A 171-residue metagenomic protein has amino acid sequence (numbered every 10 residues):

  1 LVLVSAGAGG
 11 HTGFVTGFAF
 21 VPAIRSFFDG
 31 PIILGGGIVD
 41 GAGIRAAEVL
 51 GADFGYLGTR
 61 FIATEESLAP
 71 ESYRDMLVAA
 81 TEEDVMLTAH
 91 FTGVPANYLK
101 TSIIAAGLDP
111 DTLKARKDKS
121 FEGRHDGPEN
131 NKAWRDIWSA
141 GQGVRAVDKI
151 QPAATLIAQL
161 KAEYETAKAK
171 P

Functional and structural regions predicted by a protein language model:
V2-L3, Y56: Conserved beta-strand positions in the central sheet of alpha/beta enzyme cores
S5-G7, D29: Glycine/charged-rich beta-loop-alpha catalytic/anionic-binding loops adjacent to active sites
A8-G13, A63: Short, small-residue-enriched loops and turns at beta-alpha junctions that line or gate enzyme active sites
G17-I33, V39-P171: Conserved active-site-proximal phosphate/metal-binding subdomains
